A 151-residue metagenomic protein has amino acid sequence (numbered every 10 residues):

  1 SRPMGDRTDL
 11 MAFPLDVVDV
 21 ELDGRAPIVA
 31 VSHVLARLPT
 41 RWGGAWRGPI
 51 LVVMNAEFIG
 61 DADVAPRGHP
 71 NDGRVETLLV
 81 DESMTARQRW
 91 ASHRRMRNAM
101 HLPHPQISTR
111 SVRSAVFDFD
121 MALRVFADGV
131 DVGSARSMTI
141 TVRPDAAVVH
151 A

Functional and structural regions predicted by a protein language model:
S1-F58, V64: Catalytic core of DAGKc-family lipid kinases
R2-D9, P39-I50, R74-V75, L79 (+1 more regions): A signal for specific C-terminal beta-sheet/loop modules enriched in small/flexible residues with GP/PG/PP motifs
T8, G60, A65, P70 (+3 more regions): Homeobox/homeodomain signature
D9-P14, A45, H69-D72, T109-S111 (+2 more regions): A short, structural micro-pattern
L15-V17, R74, A122-R124: Exposed beta-strand and adjacent loop surfaces of beta-rich binding modules that mediate intermolecular recognition
A36, L51-V53, G68, F117 (+1 more regions): Broad, structure-driven detector of short, well-ordered beta-strand segments within folded domains
W42-H101: Internal helical hairpin/lid segments
L79-A151: ATP/nucleoside-binding phosphotransfer catalytic cores, i.e., glycine-rich phosphate-binding loops
